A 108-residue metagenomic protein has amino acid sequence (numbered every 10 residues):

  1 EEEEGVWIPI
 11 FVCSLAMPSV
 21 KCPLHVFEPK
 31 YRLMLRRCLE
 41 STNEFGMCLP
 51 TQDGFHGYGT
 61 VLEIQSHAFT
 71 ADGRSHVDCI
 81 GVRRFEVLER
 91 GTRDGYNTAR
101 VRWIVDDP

Functional and structural regions predicted by a protein language model:
E1-P108: Positively charged
